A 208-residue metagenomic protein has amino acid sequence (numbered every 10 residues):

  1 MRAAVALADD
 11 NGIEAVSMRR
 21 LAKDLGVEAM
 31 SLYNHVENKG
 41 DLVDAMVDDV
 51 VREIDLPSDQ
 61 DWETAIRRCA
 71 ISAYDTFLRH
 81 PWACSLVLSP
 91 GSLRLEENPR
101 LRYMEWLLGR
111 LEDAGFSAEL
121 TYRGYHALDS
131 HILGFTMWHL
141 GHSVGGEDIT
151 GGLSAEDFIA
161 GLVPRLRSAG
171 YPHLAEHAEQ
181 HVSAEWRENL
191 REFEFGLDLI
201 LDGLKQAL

Functional and structural regions predicted by a protein language model:
R2-L7, R68, S72: Pre-recognition alpha-helix immediately N-terminal to the DNA-recognition helix within helix-turn-helix or winged-helix
A3, L7-D41, A45: Helix-turn-helix
M46, A65, C69, W82-A83 (+5 more regions): Residue-level detector of well-ordered alpha-helical segments, enriched for hydrophobic/aromatic packing positions
V47-E53: Short, basic, alpha-helical segments at the C-terminal edge of helix-turn-helix-like DNA-binding modules
D55-R102: Hydrophobic alpha-helical connector segments
R68, G91-G115, E119-H126, G134-M137 (+2 more regions): Amphipathic alpha-helical packing segments from all-alpha helical-bundle domains
D113, G141-L208: C-terminal peripheral helix-coil segments that are non-catalytic and often amphipathic
